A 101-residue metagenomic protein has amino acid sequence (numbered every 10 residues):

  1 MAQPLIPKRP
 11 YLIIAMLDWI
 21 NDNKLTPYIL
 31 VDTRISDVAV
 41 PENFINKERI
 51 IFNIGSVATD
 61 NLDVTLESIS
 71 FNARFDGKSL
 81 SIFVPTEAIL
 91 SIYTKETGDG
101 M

Functional and structural regions predicted by a protein language model:
M1-V64: N-terminal leader/targeting segments and the first structural element of proteins
V31, I54, A73-F75, V84-T86: Residue-level recognition of conserved beta-strand positions in structured domain cores
I35, A58, G77-S79, L90: Residues that cap or initiate secondary-structure elements
N61, S70, F75-S79: Compact, well-ordered interaction domains used in eukaryotic information-processing assemblies
T65, K78-F83: Beta-rich strand-turn-strand
S68-S70, A88: Structural motif
F83-Y93: Phosphoinositide-dependent membrane-docking surfaces
T94-M101: Short acidic, Gly/Pro-enriched loop/turn segments at secondary-structure junctions
